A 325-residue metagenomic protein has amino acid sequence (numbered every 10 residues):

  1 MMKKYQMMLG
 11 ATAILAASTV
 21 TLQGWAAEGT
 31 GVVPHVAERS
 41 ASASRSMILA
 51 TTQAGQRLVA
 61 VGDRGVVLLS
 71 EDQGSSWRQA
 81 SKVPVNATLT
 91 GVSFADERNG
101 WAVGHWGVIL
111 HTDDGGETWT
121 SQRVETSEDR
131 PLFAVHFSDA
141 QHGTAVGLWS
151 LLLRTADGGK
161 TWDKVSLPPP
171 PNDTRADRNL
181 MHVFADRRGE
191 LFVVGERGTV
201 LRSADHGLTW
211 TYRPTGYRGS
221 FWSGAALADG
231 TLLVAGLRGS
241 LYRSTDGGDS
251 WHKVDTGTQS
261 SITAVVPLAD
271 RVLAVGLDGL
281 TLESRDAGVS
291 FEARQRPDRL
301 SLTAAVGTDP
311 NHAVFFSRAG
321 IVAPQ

Functional and structural regions predicted by a protein language model:
M1-M2, A26: Initiator methionine at the very start of the polypeptide chain
M2-A11: Bacterial N-terminal signal peptides that target proteins for export
G10-A13, T161: Enrichment for repetitive, rod-forming helical segments
A13-I14, G24: Cleavable N-terminal signal peptides
L22-Q325: Residue-level hotspots at or immediately adjacent to binding/recognition sites across diverse folds
